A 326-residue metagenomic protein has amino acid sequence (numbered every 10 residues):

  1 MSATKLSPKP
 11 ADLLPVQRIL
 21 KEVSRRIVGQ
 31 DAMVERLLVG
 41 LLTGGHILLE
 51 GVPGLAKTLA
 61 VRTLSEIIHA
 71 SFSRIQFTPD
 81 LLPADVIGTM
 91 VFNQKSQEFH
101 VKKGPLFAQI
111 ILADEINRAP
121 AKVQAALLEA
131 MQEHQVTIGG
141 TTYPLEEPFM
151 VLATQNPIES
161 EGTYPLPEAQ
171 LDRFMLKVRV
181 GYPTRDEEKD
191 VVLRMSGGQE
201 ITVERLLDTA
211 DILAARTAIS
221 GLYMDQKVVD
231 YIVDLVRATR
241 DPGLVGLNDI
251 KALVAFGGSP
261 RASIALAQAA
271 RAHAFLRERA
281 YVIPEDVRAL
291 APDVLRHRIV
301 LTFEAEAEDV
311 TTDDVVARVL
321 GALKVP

Functional and structural regions predicted by a protein language model:
M1-K9, Q17, D241-P326: C-terminal engagement/docking regions of AAA+ P-loop ATPases
L6-L13, R26-I27, T163, K177-D249 (+4 more regions): Conserved C-terminal "switch" segment of AAA+ ATPases
P10-L55, R237: Pre-Walker A (pre-P-loop) alpha-helix and adjacent loop at the N terminus of AAA/AAA+ ATPase modules, a conserved
R36-V39, F92-L112: Conserved alpha-helical scaffold flanking the Walker A/P-loop in AAA+ ATPase domains
L41-T78: Walker A/P-loop
G51, D114-E115, A126: Walker B catalytic acidic pair
V52, V86, T154: P-loop (Walker A) phosphate-binding loop of NTP-binding proteins
N93-E98, A119, V123, M131-L222 (+1 more regions): Canonical AAA+ ATPase core
